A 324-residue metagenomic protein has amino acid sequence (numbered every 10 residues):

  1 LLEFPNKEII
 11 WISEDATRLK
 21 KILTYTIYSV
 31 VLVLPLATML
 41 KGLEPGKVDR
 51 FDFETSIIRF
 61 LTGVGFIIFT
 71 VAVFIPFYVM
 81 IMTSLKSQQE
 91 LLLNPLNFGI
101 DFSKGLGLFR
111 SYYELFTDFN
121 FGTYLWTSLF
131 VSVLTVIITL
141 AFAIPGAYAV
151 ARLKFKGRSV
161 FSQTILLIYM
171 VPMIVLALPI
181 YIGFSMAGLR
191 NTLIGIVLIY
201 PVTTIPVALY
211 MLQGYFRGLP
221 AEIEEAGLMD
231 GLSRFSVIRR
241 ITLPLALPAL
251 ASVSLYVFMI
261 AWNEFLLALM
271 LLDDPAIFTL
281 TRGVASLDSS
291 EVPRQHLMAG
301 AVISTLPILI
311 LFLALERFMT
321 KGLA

Functional and structural regions predicted by a protein language model:
L2-D15, K20-I22, L36-E44, T62 (+1 more regions): A structural signal for multi-pass alpha-helical bundles of membrane permease subunits that mediate small-molecule
K21-L32: Short, compositionally simple motifs enriched in small residues
A37-I57: Cytoplasmic membrane-interface regions of multi-pass membrane proteins
